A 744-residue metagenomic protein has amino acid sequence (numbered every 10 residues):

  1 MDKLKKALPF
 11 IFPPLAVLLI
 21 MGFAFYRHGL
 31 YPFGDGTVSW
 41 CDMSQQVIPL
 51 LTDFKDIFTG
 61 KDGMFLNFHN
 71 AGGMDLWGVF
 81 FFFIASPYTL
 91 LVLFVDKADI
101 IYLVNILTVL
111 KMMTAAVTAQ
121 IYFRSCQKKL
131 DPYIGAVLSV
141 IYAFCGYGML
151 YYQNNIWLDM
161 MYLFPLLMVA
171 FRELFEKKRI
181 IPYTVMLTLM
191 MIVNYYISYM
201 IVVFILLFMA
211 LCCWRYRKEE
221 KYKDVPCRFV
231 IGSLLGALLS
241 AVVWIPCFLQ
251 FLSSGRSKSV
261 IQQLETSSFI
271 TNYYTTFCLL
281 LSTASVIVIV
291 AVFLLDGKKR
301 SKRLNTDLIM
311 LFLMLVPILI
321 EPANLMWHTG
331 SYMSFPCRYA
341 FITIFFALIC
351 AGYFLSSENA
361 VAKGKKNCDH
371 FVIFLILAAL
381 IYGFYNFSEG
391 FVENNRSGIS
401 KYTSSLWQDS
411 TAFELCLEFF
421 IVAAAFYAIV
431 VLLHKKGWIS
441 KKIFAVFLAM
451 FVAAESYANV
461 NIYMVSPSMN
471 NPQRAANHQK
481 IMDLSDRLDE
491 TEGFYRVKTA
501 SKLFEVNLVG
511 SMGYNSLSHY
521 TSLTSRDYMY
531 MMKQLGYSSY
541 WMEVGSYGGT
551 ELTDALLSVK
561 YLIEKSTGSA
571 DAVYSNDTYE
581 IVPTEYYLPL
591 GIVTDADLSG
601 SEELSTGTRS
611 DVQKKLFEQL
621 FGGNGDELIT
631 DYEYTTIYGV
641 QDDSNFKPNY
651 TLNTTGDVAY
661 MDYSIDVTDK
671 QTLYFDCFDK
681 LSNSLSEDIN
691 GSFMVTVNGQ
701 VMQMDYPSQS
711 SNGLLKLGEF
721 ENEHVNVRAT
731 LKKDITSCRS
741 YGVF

Functional and structural regions predicted by a protein language model:
M1-L30, K442-L448: Start-transfer (signal-anchor) and selected internal transmembrane alpha helices of multi-pass inner/ER membrane
I20, V109-S125, P132-R215, R228-F248 (+2 more regions): Membrane-embedded helix bundles of polyisoprenyl
I20-A116, V140-M161, M200, F251-R256 (+3 more regions): Membrane-interface coil-to-helix junctions
C41, Q45-D56, P87, D224-I309 (+2 more regions): Periplasmic/ER-lumenal interhelical loops and adjacent helix-loop junctions in multi-pass membrane proteins
W77-F82, I101-M113, I134, I141-P165 (+5 more regions): Membrane-interface micro-motifs in multi-pass membrane enzymes
A115-F123, L163-F175, V203-L211, V286-F293 (+3 more regions): Transmembrane alpha-helical segments
K178, I197, L304-N477, S692 (+1 more regions): Contiguous transmembrane helix-bundle modules in multi-pass membrane proteins
F413-E414, I443-F744: Soluble catalytic regions of membrane-associated enzymes that act on cell-envelope and secretory-pathway components
